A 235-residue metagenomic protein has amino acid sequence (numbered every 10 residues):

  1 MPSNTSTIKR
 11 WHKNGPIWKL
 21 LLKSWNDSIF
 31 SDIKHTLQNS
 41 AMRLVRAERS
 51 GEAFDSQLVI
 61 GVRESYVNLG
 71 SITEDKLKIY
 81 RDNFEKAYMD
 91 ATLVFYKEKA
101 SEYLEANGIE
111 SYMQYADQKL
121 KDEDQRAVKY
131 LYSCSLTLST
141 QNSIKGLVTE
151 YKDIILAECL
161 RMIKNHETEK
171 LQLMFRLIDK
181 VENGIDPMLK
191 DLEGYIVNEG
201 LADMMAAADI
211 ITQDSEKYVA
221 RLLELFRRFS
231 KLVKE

Functional and structural regions predicted by a protein language model:
M1-E235: Eukaryotic scaffold/interaction segments
